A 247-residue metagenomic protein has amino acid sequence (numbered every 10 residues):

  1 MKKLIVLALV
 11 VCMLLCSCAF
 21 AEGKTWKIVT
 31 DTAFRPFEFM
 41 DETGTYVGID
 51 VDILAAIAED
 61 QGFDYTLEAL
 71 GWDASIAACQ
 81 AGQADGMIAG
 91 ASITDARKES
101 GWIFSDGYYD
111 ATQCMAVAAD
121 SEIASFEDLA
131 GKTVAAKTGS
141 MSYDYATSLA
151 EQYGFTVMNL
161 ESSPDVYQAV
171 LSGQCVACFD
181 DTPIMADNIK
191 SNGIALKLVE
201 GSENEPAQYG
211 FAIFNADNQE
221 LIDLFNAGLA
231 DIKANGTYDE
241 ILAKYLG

Functional and structural regions predicted by a protein language model:
K3-A21: Sec-dependent N-terminal signal peptides of Gram-positive bacterial secreted proteins and lipoproteins
G23-A91, V157-N159: Extracytoplasmic small-molecule ligand-binding "clamshell" domains of the periplasmic binding protein/Venus flytrap
T30-F34, E68-D73, G82-D95, A119 (+4 more regions): Beta->alpha turn/N-cap motifs
T32, Y109-V117, A186, K190-A227 (+1 more regions): Periplasmic-binding protein-like
I57, C79-Q80, L129, V170-L171 (+2 more regions): Hydrophobic residues within well-ordered alpha-helices
F63-L67, M141-E161, L196-E203, A227-G247: Ligand-binding clefts/hinges and TM-proximal coupling segments of bilobed small-molecule sensing domains
A74-A77, G90-E99, Y145-L149, L171-S172 (+1 more regions): A ligand-binding cleft/hinge motif common to bilobed small-molecule-binding domains
V117-V134: Flexible hinge/capping segments at coil-to-helix
